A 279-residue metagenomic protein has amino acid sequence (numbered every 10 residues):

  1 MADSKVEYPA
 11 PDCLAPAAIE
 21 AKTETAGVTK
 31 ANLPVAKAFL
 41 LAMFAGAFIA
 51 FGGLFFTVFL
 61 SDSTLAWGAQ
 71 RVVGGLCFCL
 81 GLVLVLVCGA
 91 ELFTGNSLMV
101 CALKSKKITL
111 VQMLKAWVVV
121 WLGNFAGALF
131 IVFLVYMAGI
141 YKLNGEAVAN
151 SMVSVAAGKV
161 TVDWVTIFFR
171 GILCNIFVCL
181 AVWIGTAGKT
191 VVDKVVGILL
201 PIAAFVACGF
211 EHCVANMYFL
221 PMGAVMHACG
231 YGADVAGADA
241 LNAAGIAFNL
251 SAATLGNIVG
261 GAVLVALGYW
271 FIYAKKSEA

Functional and structural regions predicted by a protein language model:
A2-A279: Alpha-helical transmembrane segments and their helix-helix packing motifs
